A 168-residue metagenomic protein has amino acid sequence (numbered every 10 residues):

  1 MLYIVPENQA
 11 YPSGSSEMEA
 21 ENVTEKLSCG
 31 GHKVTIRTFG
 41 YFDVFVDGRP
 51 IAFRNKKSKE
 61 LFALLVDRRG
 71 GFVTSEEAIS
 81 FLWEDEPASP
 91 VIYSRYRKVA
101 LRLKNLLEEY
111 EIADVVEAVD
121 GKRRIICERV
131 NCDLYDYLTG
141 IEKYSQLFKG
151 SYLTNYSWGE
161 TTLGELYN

Functional and structural regions predicted by a protein language model:
M1-N168: Intrinsically disordered, low-complexity protein-interaction/activation regions
